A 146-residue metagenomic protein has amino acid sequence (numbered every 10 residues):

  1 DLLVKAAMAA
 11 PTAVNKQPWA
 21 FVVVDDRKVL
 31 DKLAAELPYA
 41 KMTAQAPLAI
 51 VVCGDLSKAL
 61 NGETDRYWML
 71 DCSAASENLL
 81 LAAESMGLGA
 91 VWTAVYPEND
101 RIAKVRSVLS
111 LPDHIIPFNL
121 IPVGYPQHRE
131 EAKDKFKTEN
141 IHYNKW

Functional and structural regions predicted by a protein language model:
D1-W146: Acidic, surface-exposed loops and disordered segments
